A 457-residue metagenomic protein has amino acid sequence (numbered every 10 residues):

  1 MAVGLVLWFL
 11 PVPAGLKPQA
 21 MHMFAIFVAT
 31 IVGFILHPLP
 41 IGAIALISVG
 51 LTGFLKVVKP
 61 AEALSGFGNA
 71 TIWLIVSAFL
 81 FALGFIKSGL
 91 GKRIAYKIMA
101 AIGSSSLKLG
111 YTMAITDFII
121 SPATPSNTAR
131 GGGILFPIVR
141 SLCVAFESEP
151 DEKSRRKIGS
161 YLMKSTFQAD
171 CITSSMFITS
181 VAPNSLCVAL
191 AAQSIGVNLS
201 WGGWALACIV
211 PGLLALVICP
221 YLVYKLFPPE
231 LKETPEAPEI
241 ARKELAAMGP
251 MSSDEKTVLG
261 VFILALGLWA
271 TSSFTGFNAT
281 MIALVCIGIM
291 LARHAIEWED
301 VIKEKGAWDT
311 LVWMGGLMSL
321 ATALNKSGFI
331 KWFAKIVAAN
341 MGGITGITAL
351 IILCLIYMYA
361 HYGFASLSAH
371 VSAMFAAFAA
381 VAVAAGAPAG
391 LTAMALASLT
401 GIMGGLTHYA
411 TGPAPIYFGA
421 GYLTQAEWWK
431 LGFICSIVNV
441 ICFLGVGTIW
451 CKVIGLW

Functional and structural regions predicted by a protein language model:
M1-L10, K87, N127-G131, F146-G249 (+1 more regions): Juxtamembrane and boundary regions of transmembrane helices in multi-pass small-molecule transporters and channels
A2-V6, V28-V32, G50, F54 (+15 more regions): Generic alpha-helical transmembrane segments of integral inner-membrane proteins, especially permease/transport modules
L10-P11, G15-A25, G68-L80, F277-I287 (+2 more regions): Structural signature of hydrophobic alpha-helical transmembrane segments
V12, G42-D151, E304-A385: Membrane-embedded alpha-helical segments and adjacent helix-loop junctions characteristic of multi-pass solute
P13-M21, V28-L46, A63, L216-V217 (+4 more regions): Flexible hinge motifs at transmembrane-helix junctions and intramembrane kinks/re-entrant loops in multi-pass membrane
M23-F24, V28, A43-L46, G110-I115 (+9 more regions): Hydrophobic alpha-helical transmembrane segments
F27-H37, V49, A379-A382, I416-F418: Generic transmembrane alpha-helix motif of multi-pass integral membrane proteins
I31-P40, T116-S126, Q168-I178, L268-F274 (+2 more regions): Transmembrane alpha-helix interface/packing and boundary motifs in multi-pass membrane proteins, characterized by
